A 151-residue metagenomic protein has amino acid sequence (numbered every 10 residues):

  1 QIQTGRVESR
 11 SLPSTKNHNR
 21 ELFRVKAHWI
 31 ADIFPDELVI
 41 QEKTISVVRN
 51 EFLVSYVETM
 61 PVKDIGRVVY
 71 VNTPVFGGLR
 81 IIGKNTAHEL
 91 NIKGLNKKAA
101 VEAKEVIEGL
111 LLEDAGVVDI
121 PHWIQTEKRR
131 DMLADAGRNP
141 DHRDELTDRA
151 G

Functional and structural regions predicted by a protein language model:
Q1-H18, L22, K26-I30, Y56-G151: Acidic, Ser/Thr- and proline-rich intrinsically disordered linker/docking segments of eukaryotic scaffolds
I33-V47: Polybasic phosphoinositide-binding surfaces of eukaryotic membrane-targeting domains
T44, E51, N85: A broadly conserved detector of short glycine/acidic/proline-rich loop/turn motifs that flank catalytic sites and bind
V47-E58: Short aromatic-glycine motifs in intrinsically disordered, low-complexity regions
